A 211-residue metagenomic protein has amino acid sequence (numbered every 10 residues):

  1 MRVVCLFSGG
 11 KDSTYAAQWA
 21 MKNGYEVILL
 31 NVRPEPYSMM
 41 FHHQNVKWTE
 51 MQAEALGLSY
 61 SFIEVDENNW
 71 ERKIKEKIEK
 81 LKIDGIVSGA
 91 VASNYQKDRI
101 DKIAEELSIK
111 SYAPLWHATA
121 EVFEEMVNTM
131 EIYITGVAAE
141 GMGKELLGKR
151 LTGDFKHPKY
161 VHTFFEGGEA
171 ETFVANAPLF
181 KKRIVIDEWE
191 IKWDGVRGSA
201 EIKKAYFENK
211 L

Functional and structural regions predicted by a protein language model:
M1-L211: Nucleotide-activated chemistry modules centered on ATP-dependent adenylation/adenylyltransferase
